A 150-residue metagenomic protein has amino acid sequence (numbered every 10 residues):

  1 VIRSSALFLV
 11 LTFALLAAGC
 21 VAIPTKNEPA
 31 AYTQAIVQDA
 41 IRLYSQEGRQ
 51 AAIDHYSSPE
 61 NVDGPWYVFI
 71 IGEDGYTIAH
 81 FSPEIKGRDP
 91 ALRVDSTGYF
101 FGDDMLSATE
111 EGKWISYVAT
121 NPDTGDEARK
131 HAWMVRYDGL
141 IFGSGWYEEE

Functional and structural regions predicted by a protein language model:
V1-I23: Secretory targeting signatures
V21-A51, S58-N61: Juxtamembrane extracytoplasmic/periplasmic/luminal helical "stalk" adjacent to the first N-terminal
A31-Q38, R42-E47, E84-T120: Extracytoplasmic/periplasmic sensor domains and loops in membrane signaling proteins
G48-P59, V68, Y117-T120: Surface-exposed patches in mature extracellular/periplasmic domains of secreted proteins
S58-T77, W114: Short N-terminal helix-loop-first-beta-strand/juxtamembrane motif that initiates sensory/input modules
P65-W66, T124-W133: A short beta-strand signature within small-molecule sensing/ligand-binding domains used in signal transduction
H80-E84, Y147: Short beta->alpha transition motifs characteristic of CBS
K130-E150: Short, hydrophobic beta-strand elements of compact beta-sandwich sensory domains
